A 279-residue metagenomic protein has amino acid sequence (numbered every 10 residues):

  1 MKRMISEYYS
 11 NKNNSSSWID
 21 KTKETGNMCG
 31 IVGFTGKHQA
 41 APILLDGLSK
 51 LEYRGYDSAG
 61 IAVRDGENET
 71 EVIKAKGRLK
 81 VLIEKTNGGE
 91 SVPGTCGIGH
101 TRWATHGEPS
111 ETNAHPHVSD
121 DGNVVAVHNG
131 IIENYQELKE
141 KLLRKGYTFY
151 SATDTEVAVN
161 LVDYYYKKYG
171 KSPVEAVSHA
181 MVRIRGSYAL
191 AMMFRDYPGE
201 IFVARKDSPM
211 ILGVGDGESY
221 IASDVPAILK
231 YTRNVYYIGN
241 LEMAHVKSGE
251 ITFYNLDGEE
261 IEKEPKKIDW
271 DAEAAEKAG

Functional and structural regions predicted by a protein language model:
K2-Y9, N14, W18-G279: Conserved short alpha-helical segments that host acidic/polar catalytic motifs at enzyme active sites
